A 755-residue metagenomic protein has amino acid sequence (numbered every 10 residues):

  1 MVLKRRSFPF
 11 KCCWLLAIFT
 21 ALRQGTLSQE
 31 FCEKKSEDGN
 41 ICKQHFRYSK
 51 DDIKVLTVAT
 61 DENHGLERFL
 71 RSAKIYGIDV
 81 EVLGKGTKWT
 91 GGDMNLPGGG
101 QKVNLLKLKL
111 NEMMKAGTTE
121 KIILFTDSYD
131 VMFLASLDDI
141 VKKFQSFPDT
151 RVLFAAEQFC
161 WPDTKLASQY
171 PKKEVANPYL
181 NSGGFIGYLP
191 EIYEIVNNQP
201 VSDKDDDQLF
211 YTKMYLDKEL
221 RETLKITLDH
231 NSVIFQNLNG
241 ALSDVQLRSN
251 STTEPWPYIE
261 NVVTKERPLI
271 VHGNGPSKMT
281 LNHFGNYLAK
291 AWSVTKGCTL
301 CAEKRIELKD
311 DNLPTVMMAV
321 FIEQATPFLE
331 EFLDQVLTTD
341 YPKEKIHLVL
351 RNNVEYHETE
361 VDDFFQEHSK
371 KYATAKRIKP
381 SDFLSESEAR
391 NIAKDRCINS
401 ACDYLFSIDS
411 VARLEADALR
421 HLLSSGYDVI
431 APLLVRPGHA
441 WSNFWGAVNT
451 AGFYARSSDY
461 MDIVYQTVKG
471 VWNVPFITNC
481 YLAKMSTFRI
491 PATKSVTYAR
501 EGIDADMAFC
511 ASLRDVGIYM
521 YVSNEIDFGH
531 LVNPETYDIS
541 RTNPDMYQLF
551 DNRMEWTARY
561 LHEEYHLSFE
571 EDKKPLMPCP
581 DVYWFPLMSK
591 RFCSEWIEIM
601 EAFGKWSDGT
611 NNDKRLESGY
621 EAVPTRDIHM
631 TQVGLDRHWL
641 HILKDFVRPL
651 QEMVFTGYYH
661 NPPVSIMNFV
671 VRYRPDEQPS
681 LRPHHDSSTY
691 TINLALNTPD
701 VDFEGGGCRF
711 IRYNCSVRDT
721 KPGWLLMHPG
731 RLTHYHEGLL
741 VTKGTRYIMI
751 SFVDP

Functional and structural regions predicted by a protein language model:
V2-R5, P9-I122, G297-S381: N-terminal anchoring/stem segment of glycosyltransferases
A59, H64-D207, K218-S232, L238 (+1 more regions): Lumenal/extracellular "mature" regions of secretory-pathway glycan-modifying transferases
Q101-L105, S381-C397: Glycine-rich, basic loop-to-helix element that forms the pyrophosphate-binding segment of sugar-nucleotide handling
K121-Y129, A401-R413: Short beta-strand-to-loop acidic/aromatic patch adjacent to the donor-nucleotide binding site
I140-L209, K213, K394, A412-T497: Conserved catalytic core of nucleotide-sugar-dependent glycosyltransferases
N177-S293, M461-P544: Catalytic core and acceptor-binding pocket of nucleotide-sugar-dependent glycosyltransferases
D572-H660: Non-heme Fe(II)/2-oxoglutarate
K644-P755: Catalytic core of non-heme Fe(II) oxygenases with the double-stranded beta-helix
